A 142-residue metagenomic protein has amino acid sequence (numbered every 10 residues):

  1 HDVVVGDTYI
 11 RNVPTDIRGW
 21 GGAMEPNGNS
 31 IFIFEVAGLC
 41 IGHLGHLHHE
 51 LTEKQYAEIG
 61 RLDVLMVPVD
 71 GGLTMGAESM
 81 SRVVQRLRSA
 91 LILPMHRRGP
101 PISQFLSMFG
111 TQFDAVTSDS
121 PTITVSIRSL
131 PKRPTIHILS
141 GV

Functional and structural regions predicted by a protein language model:
H1-S30, F34-G38, V116-T124: Metallo-beta-lactamase
V4, G60, S129-K132: Extracellular/periplasmic catalytic domains that process cell-envelope and extracellular macromolecules
Y9-N12, C40-H43, T135-L139: Short hydrophobic-aromatic micro-motifs
I10, H46, I92: Divalent metal-coordination and catalytic microenvironments
P14, L47, V69, G141-V142: Fold-independent oxyanion-binding glycine-rich loops and adjacent beta-strand/coil segments at enzyme active sites
T15, V67, P94: Redox-cofactor binding/interface segments in oxidoreductases and associated redox assembly factors
G19-R86: Active-site-proximal loop/helix segments of hydrolase catalytic cores
L91-V142: Binuclear metal-ion centers of metallo-dependent hydrolases, dominated by the metallo-beta-lactamase
